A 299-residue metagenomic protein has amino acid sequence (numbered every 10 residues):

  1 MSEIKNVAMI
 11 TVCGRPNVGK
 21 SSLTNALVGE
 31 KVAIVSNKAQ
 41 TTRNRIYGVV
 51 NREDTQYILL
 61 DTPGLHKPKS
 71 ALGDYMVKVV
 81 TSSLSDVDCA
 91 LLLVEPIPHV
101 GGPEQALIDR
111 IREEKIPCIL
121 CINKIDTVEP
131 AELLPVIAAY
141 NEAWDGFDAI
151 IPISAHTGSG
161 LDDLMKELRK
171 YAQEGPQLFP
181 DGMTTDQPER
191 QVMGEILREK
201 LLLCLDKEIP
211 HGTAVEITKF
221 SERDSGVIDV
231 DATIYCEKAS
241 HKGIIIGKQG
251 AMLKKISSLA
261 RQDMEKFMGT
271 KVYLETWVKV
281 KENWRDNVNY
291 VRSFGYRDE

Functional and structural regions predicted by a protein language model:
M1-C89, V94: Conserved G1/Walker A P-loop phosphate-binding module
G19, G160, M252: Conserved glycine(s) of the Walker
E30, V49-E53, P68, S83 (+8 more regions): Conserved, well-folded catalytic cores of nucleic-acid-processing and energy-transducing macromolecular machines
T42, H66-K67, H99-V100, V128-E129 (+1 more regions): Catalytic P-loop NTPase motifs of RecA-like helicase/translocase cores
N51-Q56, K78-I150, S221-S225: Conserved C-terminal guanine-recognition region of P-loop GTPase G domains, centered on the G4
D61, N123, S154: Active-site glycine-centered loops adjacent to acidic/histidine catalytic or metal-binding residues that shape
I116-P117, D126-T185, E189: Canonical P-loop GTPase G-domain recognition
E189-E299: P-loop NTP-binding site
